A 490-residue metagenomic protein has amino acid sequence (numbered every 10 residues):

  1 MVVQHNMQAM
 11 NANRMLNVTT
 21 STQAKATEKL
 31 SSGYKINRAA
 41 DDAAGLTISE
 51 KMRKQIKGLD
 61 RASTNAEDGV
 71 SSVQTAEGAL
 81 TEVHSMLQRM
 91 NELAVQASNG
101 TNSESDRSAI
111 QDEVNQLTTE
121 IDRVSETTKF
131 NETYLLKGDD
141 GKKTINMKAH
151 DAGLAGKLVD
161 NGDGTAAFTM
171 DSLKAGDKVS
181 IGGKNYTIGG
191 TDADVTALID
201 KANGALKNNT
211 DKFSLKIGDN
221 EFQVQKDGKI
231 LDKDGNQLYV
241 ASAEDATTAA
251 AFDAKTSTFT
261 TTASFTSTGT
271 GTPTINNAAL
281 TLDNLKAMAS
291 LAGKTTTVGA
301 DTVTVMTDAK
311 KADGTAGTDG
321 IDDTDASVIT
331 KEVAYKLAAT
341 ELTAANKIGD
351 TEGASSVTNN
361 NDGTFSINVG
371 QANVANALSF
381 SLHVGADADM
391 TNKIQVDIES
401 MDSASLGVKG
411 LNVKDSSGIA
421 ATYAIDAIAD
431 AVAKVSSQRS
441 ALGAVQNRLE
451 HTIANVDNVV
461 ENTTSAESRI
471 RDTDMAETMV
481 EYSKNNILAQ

Functional and structural regions predicted by a protein language model:
M1-Q490: Primary detection of the long, small/polar-rich alpha-helical "axial" segments characteristic of bacterial flagellar
